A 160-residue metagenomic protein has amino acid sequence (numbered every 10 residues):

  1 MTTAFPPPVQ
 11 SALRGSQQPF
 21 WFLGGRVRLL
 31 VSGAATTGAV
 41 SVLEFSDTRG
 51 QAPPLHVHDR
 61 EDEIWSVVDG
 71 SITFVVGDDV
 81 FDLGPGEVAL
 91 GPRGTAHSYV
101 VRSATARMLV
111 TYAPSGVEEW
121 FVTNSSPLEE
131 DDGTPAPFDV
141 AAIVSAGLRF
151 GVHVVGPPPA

Functional and structural regions predicted by a protein language model:
M1-V40, G133-A160: A short, N-terminal "cap"/entry segment at the start of jelly-roll beta-barrel domains of the cupin/DSBH fold
S11-L13, I64, S71, D78-A96: Short acidic-glycine-tyrosine-enriched beta hairpin
G25, D79-F81, A104: Well-ordered beta-strand scaffold positions
L29-S32, L43-H58: Conserved short histidine dyad/triad with adjacent acidic residue
A35-G38, T48-Q51, I64, S71-T73 (+2 more regions): Short, charged/polar surface micro-motifs in flexible loops or helix N-caps
T36, T73, R93-E118: Ligand-binding loop in jelly-roll beta-barrel domains
Q51, D59, I72, V122 (+1 more regions): Hydrophobic small-molecule pocket/channel-lining residues, especially in calycin-type beta-barrels
A104-L148: A contiguous, mid-protein "functional segment" used to position or interact with cofactors/ions or partner subunits
